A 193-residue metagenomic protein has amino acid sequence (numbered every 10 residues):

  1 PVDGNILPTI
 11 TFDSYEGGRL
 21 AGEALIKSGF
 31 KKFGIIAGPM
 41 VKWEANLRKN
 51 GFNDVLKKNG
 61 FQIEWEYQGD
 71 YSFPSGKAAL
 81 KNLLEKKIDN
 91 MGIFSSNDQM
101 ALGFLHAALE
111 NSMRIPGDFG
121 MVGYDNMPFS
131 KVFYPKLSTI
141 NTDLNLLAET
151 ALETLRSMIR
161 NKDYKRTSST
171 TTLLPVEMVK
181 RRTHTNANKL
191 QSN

Functional and structural regions predicted by a protein language model:
V2-N193: Bacterial carbohydrate/catabolite-sensing allosteric modules
